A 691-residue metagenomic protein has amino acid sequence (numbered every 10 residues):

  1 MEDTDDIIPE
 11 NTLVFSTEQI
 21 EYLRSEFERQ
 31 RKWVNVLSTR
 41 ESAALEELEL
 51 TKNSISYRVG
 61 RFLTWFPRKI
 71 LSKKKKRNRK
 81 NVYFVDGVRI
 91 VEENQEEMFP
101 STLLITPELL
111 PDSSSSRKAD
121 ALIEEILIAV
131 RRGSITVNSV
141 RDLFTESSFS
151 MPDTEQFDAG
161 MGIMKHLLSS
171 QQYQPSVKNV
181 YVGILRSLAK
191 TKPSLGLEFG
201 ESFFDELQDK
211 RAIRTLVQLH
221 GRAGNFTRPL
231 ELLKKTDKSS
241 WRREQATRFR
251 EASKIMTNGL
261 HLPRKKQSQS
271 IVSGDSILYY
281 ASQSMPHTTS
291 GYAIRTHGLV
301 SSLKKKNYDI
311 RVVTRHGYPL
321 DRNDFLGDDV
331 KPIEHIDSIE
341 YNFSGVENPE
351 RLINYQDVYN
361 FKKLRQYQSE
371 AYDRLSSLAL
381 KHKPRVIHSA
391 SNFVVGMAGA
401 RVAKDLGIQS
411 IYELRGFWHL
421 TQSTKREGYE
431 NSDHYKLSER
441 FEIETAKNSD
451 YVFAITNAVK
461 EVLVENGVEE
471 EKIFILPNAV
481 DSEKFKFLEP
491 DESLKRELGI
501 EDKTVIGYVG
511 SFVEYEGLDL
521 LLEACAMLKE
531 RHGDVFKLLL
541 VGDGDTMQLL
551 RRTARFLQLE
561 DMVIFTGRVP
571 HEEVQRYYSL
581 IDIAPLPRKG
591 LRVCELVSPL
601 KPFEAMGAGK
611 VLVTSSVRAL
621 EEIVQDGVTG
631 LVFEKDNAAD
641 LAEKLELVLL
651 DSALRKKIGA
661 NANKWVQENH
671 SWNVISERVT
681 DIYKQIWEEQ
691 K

Functional and structural regions predicted by a protein language model:
M1-E124: Boundary detector for helix-to-coil junctions that initiate low-complexity/charged tails
P263-K266, K486-I500: A short helix/loop element that forms part of the nucleotide-sugar donor recognition site in Leloir-type
I277-L278, I500-C525: Conserved donor-binding/catalytic core segment of Leloir-type glycosyltransferases
H316, A458, A479: Carbohydrate-associated surface elements
H532, V541, L549-E573: Nucleotide-activated donor-binding/catalytic signature segment of Leloir-type glycosyltransferases, i.e., the conserved
A584-L586, E604-G607, V611-T614: Short hydrophobic beta-strand element within catalytic cores of glycosyltransferases and related nucleotide-activated
D626-G627, L631-A638, L647-A653: Conserved acidic donor-binding segment of nucleotide-sugar-dependent glycosyltransferases
D640, L647, L654-N669, R678-D681 (+1 more regions): A short, well-ordered alpha-helix in the C-terminal region of glycosyltransferases
